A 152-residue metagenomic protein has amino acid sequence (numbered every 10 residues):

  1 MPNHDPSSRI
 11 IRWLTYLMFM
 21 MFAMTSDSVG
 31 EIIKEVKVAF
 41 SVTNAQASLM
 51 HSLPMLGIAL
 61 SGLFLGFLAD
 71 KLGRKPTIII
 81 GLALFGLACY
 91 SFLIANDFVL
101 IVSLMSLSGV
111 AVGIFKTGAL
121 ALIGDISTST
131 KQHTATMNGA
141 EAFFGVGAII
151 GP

Functional and structural regions predicted by a protein language model:
I10-K37, V42, K116, L120: Extracytoplasmic
L14, V99-M105: Short hydrophobic/alpha-helical segments at membrane-entry points of transmembrane helices in Major Facilitator
Y16, S48-M55: Short hydrophobic/aromatic, small-residue-rich stretches within specific transmembrane helices of secondary active
D27, P54-L63, I149: Residue-level signature of mid-helix packing/kink "hotspots" within the transmembrane helices of 12-pass Major
I33, T43-H51, H133, M137: Juxtamembrane helix-start elements in MFS-like secondary transporters
L60-V99: Conserved MFS/SLC helix-loop-helix module at the cytosolic interface between two early adjacent transmembrane helices
L104-A142: Cytoplasmic helix-loop-helix junction between adjacent transmembrane helices in 12-TM secondary transporters
T117, F144-P152: Glycine/proline-centered helix-kink
